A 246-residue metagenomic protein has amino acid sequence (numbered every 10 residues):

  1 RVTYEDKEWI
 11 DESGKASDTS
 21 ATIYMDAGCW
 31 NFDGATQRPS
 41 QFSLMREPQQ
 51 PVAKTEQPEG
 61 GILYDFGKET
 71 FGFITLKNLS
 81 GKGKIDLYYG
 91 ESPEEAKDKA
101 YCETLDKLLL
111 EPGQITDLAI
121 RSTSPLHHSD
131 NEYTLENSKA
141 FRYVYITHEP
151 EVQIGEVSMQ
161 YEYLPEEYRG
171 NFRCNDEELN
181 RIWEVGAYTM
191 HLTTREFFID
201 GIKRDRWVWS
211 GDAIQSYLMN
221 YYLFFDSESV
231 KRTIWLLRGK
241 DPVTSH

Functional and structural regions predicted by a protein language model:
R1-D200, G211-D212, E228-L237: Extracellular/oxidizing-compartment recognition motifs
R204-V208: A glycine-rich, coil/turn loop motif that links secondary-structure elements
W209-Q215, Y222: An alpha-helical repeat/solenoid feature that recognizes helix-turn-helix modules
M219-H246: Catalytic cores of extracellular degradative/oxidative enzymes
